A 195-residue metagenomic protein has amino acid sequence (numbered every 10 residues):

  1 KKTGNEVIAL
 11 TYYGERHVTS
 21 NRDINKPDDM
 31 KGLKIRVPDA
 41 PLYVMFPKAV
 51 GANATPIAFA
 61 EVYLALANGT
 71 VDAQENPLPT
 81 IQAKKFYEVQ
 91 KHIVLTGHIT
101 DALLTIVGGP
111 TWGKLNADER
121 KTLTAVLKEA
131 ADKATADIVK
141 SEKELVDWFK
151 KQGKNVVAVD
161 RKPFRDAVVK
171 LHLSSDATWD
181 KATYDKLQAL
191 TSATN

Functional and structural regions predicted by a protein language model:
K2-N195: N-terminal secretory/targeting leader peptides
